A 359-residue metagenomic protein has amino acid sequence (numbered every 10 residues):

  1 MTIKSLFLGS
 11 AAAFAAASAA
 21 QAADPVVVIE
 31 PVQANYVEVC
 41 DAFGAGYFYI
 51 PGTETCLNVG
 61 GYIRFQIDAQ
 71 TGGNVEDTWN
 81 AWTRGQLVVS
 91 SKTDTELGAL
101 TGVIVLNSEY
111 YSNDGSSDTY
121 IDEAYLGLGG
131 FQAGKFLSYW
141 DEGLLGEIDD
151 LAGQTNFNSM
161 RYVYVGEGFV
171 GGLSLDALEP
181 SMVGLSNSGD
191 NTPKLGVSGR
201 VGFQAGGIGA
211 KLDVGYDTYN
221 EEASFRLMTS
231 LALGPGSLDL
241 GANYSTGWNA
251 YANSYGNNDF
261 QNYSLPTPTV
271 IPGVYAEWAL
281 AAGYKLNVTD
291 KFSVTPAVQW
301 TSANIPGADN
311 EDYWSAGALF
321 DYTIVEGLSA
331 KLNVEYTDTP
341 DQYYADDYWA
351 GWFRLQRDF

Functional and structural regions predicted by a protein language model:
M1-G60: N-terminal periplasmic/intermembrane-space "pro-region" immediately following the signal or transit peptide
A11, Y47-Y49, V88-S90, Y125-G127 (+7 more regions): Outer-membrane beta-barrel architecture
A16, T53, T93-L97, G127-Q132 (+6 more regions): Outer-membrane beta-barrel strand-turn architecture
G46-P180, R200-Q204: Outer membrane beta-barrel
T55, V75-G85, D118-D122, Q154-N158 (+6 more regions): Residues that define the transmembrane beta-barrel architecture of outer-membrane proteins
L57-F65, T95, L100-I104, F131-A133 (+9 more regions): Transmembrane beta-strands of outer-membrane beta-barrel proteins
G168, T192-G317: Detector for outer-membrane/organellar transmembrane beta-barrel domains, recognizing the amphipathic beta-strand
Y322-I324, D346-F359: Outer-membrane beta-barrel "beta-signal"
